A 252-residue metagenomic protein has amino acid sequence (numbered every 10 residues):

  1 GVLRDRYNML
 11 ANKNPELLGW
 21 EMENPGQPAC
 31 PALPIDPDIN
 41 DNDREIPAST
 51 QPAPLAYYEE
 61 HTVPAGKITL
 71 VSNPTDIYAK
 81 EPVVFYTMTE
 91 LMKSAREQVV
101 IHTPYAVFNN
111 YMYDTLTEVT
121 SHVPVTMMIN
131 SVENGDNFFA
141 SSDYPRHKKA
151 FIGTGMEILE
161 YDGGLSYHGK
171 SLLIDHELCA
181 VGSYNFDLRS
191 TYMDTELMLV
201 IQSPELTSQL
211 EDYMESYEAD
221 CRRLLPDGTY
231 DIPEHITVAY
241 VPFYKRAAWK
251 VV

Functional and structural regions predicted by a protein language model:
G1-V252: Charged, low-complexity intrinsically disordered terminal segments
